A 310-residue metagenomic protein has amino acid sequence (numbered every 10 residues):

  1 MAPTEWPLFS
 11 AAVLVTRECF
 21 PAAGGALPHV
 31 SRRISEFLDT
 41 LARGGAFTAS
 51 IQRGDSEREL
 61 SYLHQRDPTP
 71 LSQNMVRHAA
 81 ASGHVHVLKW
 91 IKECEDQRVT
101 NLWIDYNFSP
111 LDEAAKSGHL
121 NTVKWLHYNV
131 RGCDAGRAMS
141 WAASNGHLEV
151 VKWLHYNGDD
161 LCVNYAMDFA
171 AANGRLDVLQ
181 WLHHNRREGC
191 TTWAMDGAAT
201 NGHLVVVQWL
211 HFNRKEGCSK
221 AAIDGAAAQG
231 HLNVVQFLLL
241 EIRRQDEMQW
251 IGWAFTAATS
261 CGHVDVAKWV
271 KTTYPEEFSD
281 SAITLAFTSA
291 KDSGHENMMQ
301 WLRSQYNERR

Functional and structural regions predicted by a protein language model:
M1-R310: Ankyrin repeat (ANK) tandem alpha-helical domains that serve as protein-protein interaction scaffolds, prominent
